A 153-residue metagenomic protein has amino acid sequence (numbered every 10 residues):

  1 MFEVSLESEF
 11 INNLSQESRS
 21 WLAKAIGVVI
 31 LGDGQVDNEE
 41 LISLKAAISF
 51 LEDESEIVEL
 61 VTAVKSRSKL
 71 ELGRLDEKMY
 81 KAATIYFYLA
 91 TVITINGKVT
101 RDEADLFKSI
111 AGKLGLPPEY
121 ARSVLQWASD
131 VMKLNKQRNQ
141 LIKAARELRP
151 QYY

Functional and structural regions predicted by a protein language model:
M1-Y153: Small-residue-enriched hydrophobic alpha-helices in membranes
